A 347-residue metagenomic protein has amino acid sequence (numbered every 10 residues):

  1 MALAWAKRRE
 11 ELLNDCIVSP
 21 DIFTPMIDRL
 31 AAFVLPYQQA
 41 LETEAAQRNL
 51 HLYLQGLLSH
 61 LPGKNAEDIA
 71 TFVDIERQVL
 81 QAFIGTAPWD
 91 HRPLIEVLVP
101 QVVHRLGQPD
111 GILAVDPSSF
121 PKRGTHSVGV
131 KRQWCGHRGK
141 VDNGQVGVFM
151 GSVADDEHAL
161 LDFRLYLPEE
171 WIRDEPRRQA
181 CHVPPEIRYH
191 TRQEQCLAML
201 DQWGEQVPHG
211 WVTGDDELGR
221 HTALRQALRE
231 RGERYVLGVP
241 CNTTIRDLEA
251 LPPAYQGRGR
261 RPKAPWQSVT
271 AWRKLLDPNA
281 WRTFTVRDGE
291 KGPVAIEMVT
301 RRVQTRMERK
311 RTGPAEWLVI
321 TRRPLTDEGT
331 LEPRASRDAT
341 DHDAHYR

Functional and structural regions predicted by a protein language model:
M1-E42: Basic, low-complexity segments
R29-T43, D68, A82-P88, V99-P100 (+1 more regions): Phosphate-ester processing/binding pockets and catalytic centers
A31, D156-C181, P185, V236-C241 (+1 more regions): An anionic, glycine-rich sequence signature occurring as long contiguous blocks
E42-T125, R258-A280: Electropositive nucleic-acid engagement tracts
L61, L94-I95, D142, D216-R220 (+1 more regions): Short, glycine/acidic-rich beta->alpha junctions
I69, P109-R123, M150, V212-R220 (+4 more regions): Short, conserved catalytic/metal-binding motifs centered on acidic residues
F83-E169, D174: Active-site-proximal, Lys/Arg-enriched surface segment that forms a nucleic-acid-binding/basic interface patch
R177-Y255: Domain-level cores of phosphate- or acyl-group-handling catalytic modules
